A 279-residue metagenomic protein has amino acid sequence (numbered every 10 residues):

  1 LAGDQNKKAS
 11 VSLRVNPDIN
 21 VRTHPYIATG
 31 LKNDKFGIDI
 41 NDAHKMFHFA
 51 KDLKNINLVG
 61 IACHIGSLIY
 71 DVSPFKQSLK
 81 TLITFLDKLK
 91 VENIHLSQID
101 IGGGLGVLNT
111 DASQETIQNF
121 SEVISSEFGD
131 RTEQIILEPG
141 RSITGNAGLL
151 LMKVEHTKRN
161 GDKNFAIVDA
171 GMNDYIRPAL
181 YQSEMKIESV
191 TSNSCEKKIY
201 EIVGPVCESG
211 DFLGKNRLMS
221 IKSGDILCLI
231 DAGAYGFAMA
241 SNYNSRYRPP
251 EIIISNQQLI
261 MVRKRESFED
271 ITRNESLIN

Functional and structural regions predicted by a protein language model:
L1-A2, V21-A28, V72-F75, N109-Q114 (+3 more regions): Short acidic, glycine/serine/threonine-rich loops at helix termini
L1-Q98, V107, V123: Active-site-proximal beta-alpha core segment in soluble small-molecule metabolic enzymes
G3-K7, V91-E92, D111-Q114, R159-D162 (+1 more regions): Short, glycine- and charge-enriched coil/turn segments that flank and shape catalytic ligand pockets
V15-P17, A62-I65, G103, P139 (+2 more regions): Short, structured patches in soluble enzyme cores that scaffold and shape functional sites
A28, K35, L58, H64 (+5 more regions): Short glycine/serine/threonine-biased micro-segments
F75-K80, Q114-E122, M152, N216-S220: Charged helix-capping and loop-helix junction motifs
I83-F85, E92-I99, G103-G148, E155-H156: Glycine-rich phosphate/ribose-binding loops and adjacent secondary-structure elements that form binding surfaces
V123, T132-N279: Charged (often Lys/Glu-rich) extended helix/loop segments that serve as interaction or gating elements
